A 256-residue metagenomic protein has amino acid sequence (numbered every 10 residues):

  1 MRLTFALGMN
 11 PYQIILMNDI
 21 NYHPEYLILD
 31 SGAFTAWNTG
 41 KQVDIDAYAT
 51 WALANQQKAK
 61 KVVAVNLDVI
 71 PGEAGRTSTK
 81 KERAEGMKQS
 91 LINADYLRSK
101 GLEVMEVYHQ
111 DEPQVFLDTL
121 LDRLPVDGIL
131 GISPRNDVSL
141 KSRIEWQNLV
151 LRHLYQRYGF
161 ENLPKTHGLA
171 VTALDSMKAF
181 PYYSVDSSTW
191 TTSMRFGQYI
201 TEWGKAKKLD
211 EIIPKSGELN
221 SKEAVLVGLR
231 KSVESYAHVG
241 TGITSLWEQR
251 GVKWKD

Functional and structural regions predicted by a protein language model:
M1, D46-A49, V65, E82 (+4 more regions): Alpha/beta catalytic cores of nucleotide-metabolism and tRNA/nucleoside-modifying enzymes
M1-D95, E223, R230, G240-D256: Non-catalytic, usually N-terminal nucleic-acid engagement modules in DNA/RNA processing proteins
M1-L3, H23-L27, K60-V62, K100-V104 (+3 more regions): Short, well-ordered coil/turn segments that N-cap beta-strands
F5-M9, S31-A33, N66-D68, Y108-Q110 (+3 more regions): A cross-domain feature marking catalytic cores of carbohydrate-active enzymes and several ubiquitous metabolic/repair
D30, E106, F180: Conserved, mostly hydrophobic/aromatic
A33-I45, V104-Q114, H167: Active-site mouth loops of central-metabolism enzymes
A49-V63, K100, L117-S133, A179-S188: Structural recognition of alpha->loop->beta junctions
R98, L102, D111-G128, D137-S176 (+1 more regions): Short loop-to-alpha-helix "cap/lid" segments that border enzyme active sites across diverse enzyme classes
